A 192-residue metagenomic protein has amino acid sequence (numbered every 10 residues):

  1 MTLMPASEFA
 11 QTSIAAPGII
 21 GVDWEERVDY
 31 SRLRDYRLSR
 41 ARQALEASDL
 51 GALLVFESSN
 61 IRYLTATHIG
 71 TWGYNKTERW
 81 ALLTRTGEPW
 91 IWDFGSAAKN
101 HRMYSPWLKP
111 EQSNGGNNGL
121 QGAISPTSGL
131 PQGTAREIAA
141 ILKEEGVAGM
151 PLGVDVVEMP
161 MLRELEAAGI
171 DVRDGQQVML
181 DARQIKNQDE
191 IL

Functional and structural regions predicted by a protein language model:
M1-L192: A composition/biophysics-driven feature that prefers long, compositionally simple stretches
